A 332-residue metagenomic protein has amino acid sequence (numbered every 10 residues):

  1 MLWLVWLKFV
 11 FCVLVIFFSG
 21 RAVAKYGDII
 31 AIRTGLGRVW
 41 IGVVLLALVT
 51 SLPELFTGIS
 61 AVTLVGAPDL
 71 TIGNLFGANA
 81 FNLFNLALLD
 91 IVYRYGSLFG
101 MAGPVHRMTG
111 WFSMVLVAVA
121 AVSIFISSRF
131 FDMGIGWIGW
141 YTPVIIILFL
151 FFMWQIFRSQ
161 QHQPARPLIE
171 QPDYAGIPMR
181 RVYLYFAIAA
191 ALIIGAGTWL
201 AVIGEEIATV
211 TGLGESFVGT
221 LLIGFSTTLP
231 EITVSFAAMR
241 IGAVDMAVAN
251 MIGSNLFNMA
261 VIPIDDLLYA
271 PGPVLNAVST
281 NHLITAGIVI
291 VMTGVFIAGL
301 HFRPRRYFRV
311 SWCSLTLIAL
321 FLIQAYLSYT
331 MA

Functional and structural regions predicted by a protein language model:
M1-A332: Hydrophobic alpha-helical segments, chiefly the membrane-spanning helices and signal/signal-anchor peptides
